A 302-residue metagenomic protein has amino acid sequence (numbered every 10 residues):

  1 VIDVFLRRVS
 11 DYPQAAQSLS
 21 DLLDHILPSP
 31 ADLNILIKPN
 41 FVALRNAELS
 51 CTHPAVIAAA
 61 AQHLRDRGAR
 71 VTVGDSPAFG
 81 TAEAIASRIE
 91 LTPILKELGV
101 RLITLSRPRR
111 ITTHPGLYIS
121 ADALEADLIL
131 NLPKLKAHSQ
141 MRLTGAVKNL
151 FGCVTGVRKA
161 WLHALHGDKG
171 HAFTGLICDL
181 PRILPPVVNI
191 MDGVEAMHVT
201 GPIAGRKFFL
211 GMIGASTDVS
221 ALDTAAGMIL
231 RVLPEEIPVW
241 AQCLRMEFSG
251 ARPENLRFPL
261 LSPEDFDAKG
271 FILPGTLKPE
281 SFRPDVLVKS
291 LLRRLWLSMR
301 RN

Functional and structural regions predicted by a protein language model:
V1-N302: N-terminal and secondary-structure boundary signal
